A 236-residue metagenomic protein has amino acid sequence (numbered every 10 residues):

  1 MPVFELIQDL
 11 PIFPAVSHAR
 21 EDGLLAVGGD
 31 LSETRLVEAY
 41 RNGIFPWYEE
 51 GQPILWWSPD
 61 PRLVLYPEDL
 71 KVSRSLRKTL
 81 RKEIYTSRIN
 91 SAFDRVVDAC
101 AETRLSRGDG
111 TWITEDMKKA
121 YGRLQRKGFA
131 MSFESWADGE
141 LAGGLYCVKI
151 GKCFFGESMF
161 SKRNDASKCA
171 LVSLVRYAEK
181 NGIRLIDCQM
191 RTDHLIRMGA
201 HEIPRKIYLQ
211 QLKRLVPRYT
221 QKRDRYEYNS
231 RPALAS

Functional and structural regions predicted by a protein language model:
M1-S236: N-acyltransferase acceptor-side catalytic subdomain
